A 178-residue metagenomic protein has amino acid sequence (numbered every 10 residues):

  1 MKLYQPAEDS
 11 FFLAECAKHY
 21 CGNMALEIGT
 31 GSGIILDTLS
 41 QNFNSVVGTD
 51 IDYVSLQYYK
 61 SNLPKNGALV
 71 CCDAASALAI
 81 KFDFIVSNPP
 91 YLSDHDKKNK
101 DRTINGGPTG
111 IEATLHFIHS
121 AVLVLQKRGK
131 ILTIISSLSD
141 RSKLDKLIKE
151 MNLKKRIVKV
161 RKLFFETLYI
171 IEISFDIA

Functional and structural regions predicted by a protein language model:
M1-P6: Class I SAM-dependent methyltransferase Rossmann-like catalytic core, especially the SAM/SAH-binding loop
E8-S87, S93-D94: Conserved SAM/SAH cofactor-binding pocket of Class I
E15, A113-I170: Conserved Class I SAM-dependent methyltransferase catalytic core
G29, T49, G107, T133-I134: Active-site-adjacent beta-strand anchor residues
N42, D101-I104, K149-E150: Glycine-rich, phosphate-binding/catalytic loops in enzymes
K60-S61, K97-K100, L144-K146: Short amphipathic alpha-helical segments
P89-H116: Mobile active-site "lid"/loop adjacent to the S-adenosyl-L-methionine
I171-A178: C-terminal lobe and adjacent flexible extensions of AdoMet/dcAdoMet transferase-like proteins
